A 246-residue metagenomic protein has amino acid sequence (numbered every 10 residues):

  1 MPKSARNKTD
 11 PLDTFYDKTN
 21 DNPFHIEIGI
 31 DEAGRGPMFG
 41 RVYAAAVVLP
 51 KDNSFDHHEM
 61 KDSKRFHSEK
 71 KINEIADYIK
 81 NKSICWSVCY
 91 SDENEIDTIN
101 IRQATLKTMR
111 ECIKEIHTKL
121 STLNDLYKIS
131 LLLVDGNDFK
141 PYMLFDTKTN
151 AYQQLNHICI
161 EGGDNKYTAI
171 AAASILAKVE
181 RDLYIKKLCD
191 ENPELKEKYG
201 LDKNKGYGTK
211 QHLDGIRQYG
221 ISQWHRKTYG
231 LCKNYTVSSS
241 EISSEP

Functional and structural regions predicted by a protein language model:
M1-P246: RNase H-like, Mg2+-dependent phosphodiesterase core, and more generally RNA phosphate-backbone-engaging helix-loop
